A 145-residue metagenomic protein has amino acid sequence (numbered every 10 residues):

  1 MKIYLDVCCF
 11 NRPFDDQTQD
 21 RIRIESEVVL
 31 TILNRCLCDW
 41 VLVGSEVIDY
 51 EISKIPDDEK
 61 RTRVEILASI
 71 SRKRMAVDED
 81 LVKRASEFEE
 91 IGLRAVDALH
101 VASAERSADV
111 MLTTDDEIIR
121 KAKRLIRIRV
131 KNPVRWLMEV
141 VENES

Functional and structural regions predicted by a protein language model:
K2, D16-R23, N34, E90 (+1 more regions): Acidic, PIN/NYN-like endoribonuclease modules and their adjacent C-terminal/linker elements
Y4-D58, S69, K73-A76, V134-V141: PIN/NYN-family metal-dependent endoribonuclease catalytic core
C9, I48, L81, L99-H100 (+1 more regions): Alpha-helix capping/helix-boundary segments
F14-T18, D78-E89: Short, basic, glycine/proline-bearing loop/turn elements
E51, R84, R120-K121: Phosphate- and divalent-cation-binding pockets in alpha/beta enzyme and binding domains that engage nucleotide-derived
D58-I66, R120-I126: Short, aromatic/basic amphipathic alpha-helical patches
A76, A95-A98, T113: Short beta-strand scaffold positions
